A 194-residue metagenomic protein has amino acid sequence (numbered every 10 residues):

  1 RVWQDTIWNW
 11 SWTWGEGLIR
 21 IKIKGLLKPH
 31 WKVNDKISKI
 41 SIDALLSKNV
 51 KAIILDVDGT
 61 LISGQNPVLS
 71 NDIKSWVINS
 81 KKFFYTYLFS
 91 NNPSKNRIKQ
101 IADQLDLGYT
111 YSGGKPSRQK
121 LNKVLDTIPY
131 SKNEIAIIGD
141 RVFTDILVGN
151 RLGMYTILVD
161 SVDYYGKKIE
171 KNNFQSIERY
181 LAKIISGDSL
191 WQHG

Functional and structural regions predicted by a protein language model:
W3-L55, I62, N66-P67, N71-Y85 (+3 more regions): Asp-based, Mg2+/Mn2+-dependent phosphohydrolase catalytic module
